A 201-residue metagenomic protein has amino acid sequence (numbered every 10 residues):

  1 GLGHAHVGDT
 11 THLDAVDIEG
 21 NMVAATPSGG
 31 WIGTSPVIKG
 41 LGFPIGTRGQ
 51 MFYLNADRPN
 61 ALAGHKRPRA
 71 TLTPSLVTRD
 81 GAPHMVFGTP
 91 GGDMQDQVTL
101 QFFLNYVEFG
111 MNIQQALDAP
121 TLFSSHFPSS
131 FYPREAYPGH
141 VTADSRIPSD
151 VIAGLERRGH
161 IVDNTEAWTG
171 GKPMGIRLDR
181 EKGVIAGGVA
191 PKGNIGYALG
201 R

Functional and structural regions predicted by a protein language model:
L2-T165: Proteins synthesized as precursors that undergo proteolytic processing into mature forms
S149-R201: In a subset of proteins, long, contiguous C-terminal domains/tails are tracked
